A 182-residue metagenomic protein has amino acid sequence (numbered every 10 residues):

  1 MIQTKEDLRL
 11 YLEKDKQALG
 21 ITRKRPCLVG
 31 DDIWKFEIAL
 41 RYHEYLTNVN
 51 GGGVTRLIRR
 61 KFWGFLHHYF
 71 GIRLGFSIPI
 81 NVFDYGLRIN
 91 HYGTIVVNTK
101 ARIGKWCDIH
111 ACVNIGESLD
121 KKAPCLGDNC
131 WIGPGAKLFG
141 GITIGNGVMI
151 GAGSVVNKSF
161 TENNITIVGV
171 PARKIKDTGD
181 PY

Functional and structural regions predicted by a protein language model:
M1-L74, D180-Y182: Terminal amphipathic alpha-helical/low-complexity segments used for targeting or macromolecular assembly
R73-N81: Charged/polar, low-hydrophobicity segments characteristic of intrinsically disordered regions and flexible loops
I80, Y85-G86, N90-T99, G104-K105 (+11 more regions): Left-handed beta-helix
